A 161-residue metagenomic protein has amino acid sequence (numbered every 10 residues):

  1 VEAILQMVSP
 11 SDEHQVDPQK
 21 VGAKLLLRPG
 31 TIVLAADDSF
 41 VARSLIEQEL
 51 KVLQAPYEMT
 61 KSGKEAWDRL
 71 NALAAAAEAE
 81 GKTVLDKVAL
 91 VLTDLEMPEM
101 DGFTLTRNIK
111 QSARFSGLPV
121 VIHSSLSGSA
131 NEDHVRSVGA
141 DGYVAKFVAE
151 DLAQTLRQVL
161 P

Functional and structural regions predicted by a protein language model:
V1-I32, E47, N71-K87, A149-P161: Non-catalytic signal-transmission and effector/linker regions of two-component phosphorelay proteins
S44-V52, K64: Charged docking surfaces used in two-component/phosphorelay signaling
Q54-K61, R69-L70: Short hydrophobic/Thr-rich beta-strand motif most characteristic of the beta2 strand and flanking loop of CheY-like
S62-E65, D86, D101-L105: Acidic catalytic/metal-coordinating carboxylates
D68, F103-S116: Short amphipathic alpha-helix used as the core "switch/output" element in two-component signaling
M97: Receiver (REC) domain active-site loop signature in two-component systems and cognate sites in sensor histidine kinases
T104, L126-K146, E150, Q154-R157: Alpha4 helix (beta4-alpha4-beta5 surface) of REC/receiver domains from two-component response regulators
